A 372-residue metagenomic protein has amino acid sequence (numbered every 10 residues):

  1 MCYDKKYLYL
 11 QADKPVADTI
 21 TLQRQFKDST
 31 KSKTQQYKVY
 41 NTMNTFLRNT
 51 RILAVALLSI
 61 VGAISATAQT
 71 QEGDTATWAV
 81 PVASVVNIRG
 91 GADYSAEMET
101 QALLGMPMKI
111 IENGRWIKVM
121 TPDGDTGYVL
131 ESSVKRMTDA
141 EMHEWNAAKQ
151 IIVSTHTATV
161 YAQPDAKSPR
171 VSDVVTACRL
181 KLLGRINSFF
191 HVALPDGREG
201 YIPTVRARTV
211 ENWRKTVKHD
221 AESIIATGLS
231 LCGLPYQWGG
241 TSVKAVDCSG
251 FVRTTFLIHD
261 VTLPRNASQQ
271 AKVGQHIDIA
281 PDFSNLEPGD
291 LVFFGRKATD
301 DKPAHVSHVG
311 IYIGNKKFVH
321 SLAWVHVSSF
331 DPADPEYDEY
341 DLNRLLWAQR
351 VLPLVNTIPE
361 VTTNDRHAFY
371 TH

Functional and structural regions predicted by a protein language model:
N44-A54: Bacterial N-terminal signal peptides that target proteins for export
L53-A63: Bacterial N-terminal signal peptides
Q69-T75, T121-I152, D165, A193-T227 (+3 more regions): Boundary regions of SH3-family modules and the immediately adjacent low-complexity/disordered segments in eukaryotic
P81-M108, V153-L182, Y236: Beta-loop motif signature
M98-L130, S172-T204: SH3/SH3-like beta-barrel superfamily modules
A166-S168, R208, H305-H372: Aromatic- and glycine-rich peptidoglycan recognition patches
G228, G240-H259: Active-site nucleophilic cysteine motif
L263-V327, A333, N364: ...with weaker cross-activation on analogous glycine-rich loops/strands in unrelated enzymes
